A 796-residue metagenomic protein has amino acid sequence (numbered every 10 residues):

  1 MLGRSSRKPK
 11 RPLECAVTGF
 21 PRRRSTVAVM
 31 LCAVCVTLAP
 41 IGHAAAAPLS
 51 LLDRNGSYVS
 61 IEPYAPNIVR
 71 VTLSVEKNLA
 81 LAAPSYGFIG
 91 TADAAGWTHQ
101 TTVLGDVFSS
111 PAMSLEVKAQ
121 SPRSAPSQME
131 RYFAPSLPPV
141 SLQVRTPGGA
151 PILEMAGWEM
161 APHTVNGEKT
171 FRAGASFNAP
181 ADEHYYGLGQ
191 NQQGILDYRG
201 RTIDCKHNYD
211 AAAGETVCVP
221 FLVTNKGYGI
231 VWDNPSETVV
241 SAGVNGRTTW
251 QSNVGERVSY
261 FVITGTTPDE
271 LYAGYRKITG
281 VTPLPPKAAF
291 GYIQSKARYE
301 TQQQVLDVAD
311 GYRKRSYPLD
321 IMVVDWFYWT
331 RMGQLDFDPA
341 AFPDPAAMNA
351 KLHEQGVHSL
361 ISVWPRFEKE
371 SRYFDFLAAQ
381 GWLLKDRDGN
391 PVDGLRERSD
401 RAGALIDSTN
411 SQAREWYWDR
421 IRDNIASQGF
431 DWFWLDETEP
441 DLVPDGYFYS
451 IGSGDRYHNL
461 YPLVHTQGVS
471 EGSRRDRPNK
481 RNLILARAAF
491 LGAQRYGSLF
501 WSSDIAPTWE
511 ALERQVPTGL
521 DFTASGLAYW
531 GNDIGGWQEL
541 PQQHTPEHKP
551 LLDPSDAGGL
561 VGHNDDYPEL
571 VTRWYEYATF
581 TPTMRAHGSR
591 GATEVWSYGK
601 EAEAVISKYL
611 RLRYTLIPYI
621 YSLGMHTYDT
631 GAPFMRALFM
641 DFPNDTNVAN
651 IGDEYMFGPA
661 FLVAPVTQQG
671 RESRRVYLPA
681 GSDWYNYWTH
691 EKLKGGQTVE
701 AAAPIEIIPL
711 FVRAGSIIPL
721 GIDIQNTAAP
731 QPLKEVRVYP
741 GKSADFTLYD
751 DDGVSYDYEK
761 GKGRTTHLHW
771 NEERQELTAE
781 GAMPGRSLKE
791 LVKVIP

Functional and structural regions predicted by a protein language model:
M1-R22: N-terminal secretory signal peptides that target proteins for export/translocation
A28-A39: Bacterial N-terminal signal peptides
A44-A46: Boundary at the C-terminal end of the N-terminal hydrophobic targeting segment
V59-I61, V71-L73, F108, A112 (+3 more regions): Short, well-ordered beta-strand segments enriched in hydrophobic/aromatic residues
E62-V107, P162-V165: A low-complexity, Ser/Thr/Gly/Pro-enriched, surface-exposed linker/loop concept that marks segments flanking
E76, S85-G87, T170, P318-I606 (+1 more regions): Aromatic- and carboxylate-enriched substrate-binding clefts and catalytic-loop regions of carbohydrate-active enzymes
T98-P286, K296-A297, Q302, A309-G311 (+2 more regions): Catalytic and substrate-binding clefts that recognize carbohydrates or anionic sugar/phosphate headgroups
E471-G472, R481-N482, A489-F500, R514 (+3 more regions): Catalytic core of carbohydrate-active enzymes
